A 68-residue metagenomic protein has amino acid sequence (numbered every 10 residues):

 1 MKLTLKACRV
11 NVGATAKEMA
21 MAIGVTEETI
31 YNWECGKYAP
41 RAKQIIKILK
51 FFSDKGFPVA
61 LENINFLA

Functional and structural regions predicted by a protein language model:
M1, L67-A68: Short intrinsically disordered terminal tails
M1-N11, V59: A short, Lys/Arg-rich alpha-helix, primarily the initiator
T4, T15, R41-Q44: Residues that mark the N-terminal boundary/hinge immediately upstream of a DNA-recognition element
K6, Y31-N32, R41, L49 (+1 more regions): Key DNA-contacting residues within the recognition helix of helix-turn-helix
R9, A20, L49: The alpha-helix within a helix-turn-helix
V10, G24, C35-K37, I46: Residue-level detection of the helix-turn-helix DNA-binding "recognition helix"
G13-N32: Short alpha-helical DNA-recognition segment
K43-E62: DNA major-groove recognition helix of helix-turn-helix/homeodomain DNA-binding modules
